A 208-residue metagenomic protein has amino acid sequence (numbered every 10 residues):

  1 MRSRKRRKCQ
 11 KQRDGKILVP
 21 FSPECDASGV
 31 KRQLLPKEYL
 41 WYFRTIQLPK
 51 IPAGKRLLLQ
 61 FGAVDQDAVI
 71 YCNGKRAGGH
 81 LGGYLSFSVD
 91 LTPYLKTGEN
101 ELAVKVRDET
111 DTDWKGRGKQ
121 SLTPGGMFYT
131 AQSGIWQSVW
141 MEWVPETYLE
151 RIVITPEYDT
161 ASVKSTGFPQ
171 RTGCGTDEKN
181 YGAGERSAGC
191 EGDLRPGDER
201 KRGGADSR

Functional and structural regions predicted by a protein language model:
M1, V139, G167, A205-D206: A structural signal for short, well-ordered beta-strand segments
M1-D26, K105, E109-D113, I135: Accessory carbohydrate-binding/adhesion or oligomerization-edge regions at the termini of glycan-active proteins
R32-R151, A188-E191: Accessory beta-strand-rich segments of carbohydrate-active enzymes
L59, L102-V104, I154, N180-G182 (+1 more regions): Hydrophobic beta-strand residues in large extracellular and virion-surface proteins
C72, S162-P196, K201-A205: Beta-strand-rich binding/interaction modules
F87-P93, R200-R208: Exposed aromatic-hydrophobic patches
W143-G173: Surface beta-strand/loop "capping" patches
